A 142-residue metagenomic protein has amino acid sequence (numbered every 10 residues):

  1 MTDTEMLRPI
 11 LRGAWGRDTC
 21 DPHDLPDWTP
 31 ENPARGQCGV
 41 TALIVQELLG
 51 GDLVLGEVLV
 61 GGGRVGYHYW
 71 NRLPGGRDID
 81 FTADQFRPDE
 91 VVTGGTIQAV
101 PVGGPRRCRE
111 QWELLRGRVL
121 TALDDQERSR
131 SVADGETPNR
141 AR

Functional and structural regions predicted by a protein language model:
M1-R142: A structural boundary/capping signal
